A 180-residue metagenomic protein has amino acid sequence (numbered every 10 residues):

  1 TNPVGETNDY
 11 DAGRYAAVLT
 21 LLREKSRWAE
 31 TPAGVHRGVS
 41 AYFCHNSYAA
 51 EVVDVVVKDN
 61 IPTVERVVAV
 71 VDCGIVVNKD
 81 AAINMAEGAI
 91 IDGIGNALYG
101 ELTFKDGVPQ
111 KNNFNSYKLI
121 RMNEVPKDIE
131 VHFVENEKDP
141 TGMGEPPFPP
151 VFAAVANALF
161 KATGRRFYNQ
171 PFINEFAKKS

Functional and structural regions predicted by a protein language model:
T1-S180: Cofactor-binding beta-sheet edge motifs in enzyme active sites
